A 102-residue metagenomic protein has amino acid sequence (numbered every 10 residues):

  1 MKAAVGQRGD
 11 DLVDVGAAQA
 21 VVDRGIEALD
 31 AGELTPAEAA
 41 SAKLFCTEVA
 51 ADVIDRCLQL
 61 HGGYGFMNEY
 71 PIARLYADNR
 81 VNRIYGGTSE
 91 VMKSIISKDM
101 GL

Functional and structural regions predicted by a protein language model:
A4-L102: Alpha-helical interface subdomain recognition
